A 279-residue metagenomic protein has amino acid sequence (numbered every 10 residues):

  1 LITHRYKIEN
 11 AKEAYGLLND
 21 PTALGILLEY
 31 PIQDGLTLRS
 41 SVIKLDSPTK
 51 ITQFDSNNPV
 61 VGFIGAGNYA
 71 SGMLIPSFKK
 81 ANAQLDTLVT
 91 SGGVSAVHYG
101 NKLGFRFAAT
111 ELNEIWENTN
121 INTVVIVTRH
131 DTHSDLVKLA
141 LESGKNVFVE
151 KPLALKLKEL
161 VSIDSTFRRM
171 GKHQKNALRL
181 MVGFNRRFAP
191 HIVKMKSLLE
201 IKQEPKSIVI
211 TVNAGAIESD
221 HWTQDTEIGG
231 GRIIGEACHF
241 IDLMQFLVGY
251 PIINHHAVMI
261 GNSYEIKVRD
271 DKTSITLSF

Functional and structural regions predicted by a protein language model:
L1-T3, K12-N58, P205-K206: C-terminal capping/lid region of NAD(P)-dependent oxidoreductase domains
I2-N10, R106-E111: Short acidic-hydrophobic, aromatic-tinged amphipathic segments that line or gate anion-handling sites
E13-G16, L24-I32, T37-V42, G235 (+1 more regions): Contiguous beta-strand/loop segments that form the cofactor/metal-binding neighborhood of enzyme cores
R39-L103: N-terminal Rossmann-like dinucleotide-binding module
G93-T119: Conserved N-terminal Rossmann-fold NAD(P) cofactor-binding segment
E114-D135, F148: Rossmann-like NAD(P)-binding element
D135-F184: Beta-strand-loop-alpha-helix segment that lines the small-molecule cofactor/substrate pocket of alpha/beta enzymes
L178, R186-I266: Predominantly a Rossmann-like dinucleotide-binding segment in NAD(P)-dependent oxidoreductases
